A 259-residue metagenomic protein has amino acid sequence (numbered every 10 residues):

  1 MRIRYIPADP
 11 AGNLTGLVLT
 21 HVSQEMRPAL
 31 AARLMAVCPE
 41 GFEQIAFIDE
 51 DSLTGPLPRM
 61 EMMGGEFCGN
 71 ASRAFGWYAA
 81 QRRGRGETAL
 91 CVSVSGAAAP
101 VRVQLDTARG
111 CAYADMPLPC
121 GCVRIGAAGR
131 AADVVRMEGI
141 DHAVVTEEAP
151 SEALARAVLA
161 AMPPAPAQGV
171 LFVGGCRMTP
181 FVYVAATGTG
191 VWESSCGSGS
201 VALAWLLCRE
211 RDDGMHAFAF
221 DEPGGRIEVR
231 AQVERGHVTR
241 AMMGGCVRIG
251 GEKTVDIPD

Functional and structural regions predicted by a protein language model:
M1-C111, P119-G121, A131-R136, D141-D259: A glycine-rich beta-to-alpha transition motif near the start of alpha/beta enzyme domains, typified by
R124-G126: Long, charge-rich C-terminal accessory regions
